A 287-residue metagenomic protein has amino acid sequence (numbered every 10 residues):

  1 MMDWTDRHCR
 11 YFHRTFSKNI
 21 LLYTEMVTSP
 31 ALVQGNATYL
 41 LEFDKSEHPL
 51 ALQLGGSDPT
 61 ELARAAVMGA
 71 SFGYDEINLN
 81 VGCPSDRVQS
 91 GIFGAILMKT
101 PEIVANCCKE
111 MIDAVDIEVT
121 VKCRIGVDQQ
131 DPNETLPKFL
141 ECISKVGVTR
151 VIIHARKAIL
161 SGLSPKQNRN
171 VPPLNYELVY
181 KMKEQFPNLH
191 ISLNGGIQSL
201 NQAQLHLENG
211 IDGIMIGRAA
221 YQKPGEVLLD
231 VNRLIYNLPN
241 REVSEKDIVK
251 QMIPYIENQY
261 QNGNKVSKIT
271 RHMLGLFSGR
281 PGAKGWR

Functional and structural regions predicted by a protein language model:
M2-D3, H8, N106-K109, A114-D116 (+5 more regions): Alpha/beta catalytic cores of nucleotide-metabolism and tRNA/nucleoside-modifying enzymes
D3-D75: Glycine-rich, positively charged N-terminal anion/phosphate-binding segment
K18-I20, F43-L50, G73-I77, V115-V119 (+3 more regions): Short, well-ordered coil/turn segments that N-cap beta-strands
T24, D75-S85, V146-A158, I216-A219: Non-cysteine beta-strand/loop elements that form the S-adenosyl-L-methionine
T24-M26, L54-G56, V81, V121-I125 (+3 more regions): A cross-domain feature marking catalytic cores of carbohydrate-active enzymes and several ubiquitous metabolic/repair
T28-V33, G56-P59, G82-A95, K157-G162: Conserved radical SAM core fold
L40-Q53, C108-I112, V119-V121, Y180: Mobile, glycine- and charge-enriched loop segments and immediately flanking short secondary-structure elements within
D86-I103, P132-E134, G162-L174, L238: Glycine-rich tight-turn/loop motif centered on a GG-T
